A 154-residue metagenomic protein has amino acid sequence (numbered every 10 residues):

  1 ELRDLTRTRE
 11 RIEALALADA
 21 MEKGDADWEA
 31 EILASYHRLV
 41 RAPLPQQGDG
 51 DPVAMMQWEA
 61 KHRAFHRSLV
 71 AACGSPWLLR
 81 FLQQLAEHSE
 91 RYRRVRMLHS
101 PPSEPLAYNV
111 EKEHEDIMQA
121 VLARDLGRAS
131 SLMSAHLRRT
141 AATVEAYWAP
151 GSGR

Functional and structural regions predicted by a protein language model:
E1-E22, A141, E145-R154: Short linear motifs at protein or domain termini
R11, L15-L17, E22, A26-R96 (+2 more regions): Conserved amphipathic alpha-helical segments that form helical-bundle/coiled-coil interaction surfaces
P102-L106: Solvent-exposed loop and edge beta-strand segments that line ligand/cofactor-binding and catalytic clefts
